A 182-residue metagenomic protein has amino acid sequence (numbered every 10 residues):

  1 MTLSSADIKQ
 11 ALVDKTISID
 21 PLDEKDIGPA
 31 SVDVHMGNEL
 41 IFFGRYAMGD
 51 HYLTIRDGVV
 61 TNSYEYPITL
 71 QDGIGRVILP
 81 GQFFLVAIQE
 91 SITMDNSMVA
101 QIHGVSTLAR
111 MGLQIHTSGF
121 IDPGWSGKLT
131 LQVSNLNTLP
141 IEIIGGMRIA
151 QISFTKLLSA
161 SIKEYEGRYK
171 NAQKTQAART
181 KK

Functional and structural regions predicted by a protein language model:
M1-K182: DUTPase catalytic domain/fold
